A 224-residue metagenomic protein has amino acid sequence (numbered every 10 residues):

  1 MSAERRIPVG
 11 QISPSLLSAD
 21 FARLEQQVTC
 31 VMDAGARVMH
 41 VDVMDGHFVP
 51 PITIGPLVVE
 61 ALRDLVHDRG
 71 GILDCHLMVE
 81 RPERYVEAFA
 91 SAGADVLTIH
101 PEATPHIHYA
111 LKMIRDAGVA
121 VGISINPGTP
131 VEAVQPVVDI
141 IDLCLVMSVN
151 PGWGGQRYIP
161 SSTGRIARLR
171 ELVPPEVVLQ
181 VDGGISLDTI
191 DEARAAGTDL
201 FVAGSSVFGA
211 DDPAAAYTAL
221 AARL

Functional and structural regions predicted by a protein language model:
M1-S18, E25-Q26, L224: N-terminal amphipathic alpha-helix/helix-capping segment at the start of soluble metabolic enzymes
G10-L16, M39-V41, L62, G71-L77 (+5 more regions): Hydrophobic faces of well-ordered beta-strands that scaffold small-molecule active sites in alpha/beta enzyme cores
S15-A19, M44-G46, M78-P82, E102 (+4 more regions): Active-site beta-loop-alpha junctions enriched in small/polar residues
R23, R69, R81-A88, A92-V178: Conserved anion-binding
L24, V31, D42, F89 (+6 more regions): Conserved, mostly hydrophobic/aromatic
D33-V38, A94, I141, T198: A structural motif
M39-V58, V149-G155, S205-V207: Glycine-rich, proline-tolerant flexible connector loops at the mouths of alpha/beta enzymes
R194, F208-L224: C-terminal helical cap(s) of enzyme catalytic domains, especially alpha/beta-barrels
